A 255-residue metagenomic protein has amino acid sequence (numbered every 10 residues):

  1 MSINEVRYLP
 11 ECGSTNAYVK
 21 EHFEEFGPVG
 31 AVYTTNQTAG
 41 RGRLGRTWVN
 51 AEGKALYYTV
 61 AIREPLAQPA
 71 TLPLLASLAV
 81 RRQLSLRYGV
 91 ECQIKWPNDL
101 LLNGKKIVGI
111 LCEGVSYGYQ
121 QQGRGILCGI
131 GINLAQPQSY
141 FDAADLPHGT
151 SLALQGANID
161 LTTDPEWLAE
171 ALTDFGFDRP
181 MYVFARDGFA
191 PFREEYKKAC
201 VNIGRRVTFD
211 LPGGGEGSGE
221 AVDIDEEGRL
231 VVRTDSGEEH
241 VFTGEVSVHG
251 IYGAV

Functional and structural regions predicted by a protein language model:
M1-V90, K106-V108, V115-S116, A254-V255: N-terminal lobe of the biotin/lipoate ligase/transferase fold
R41-R46, K95, K197, R206: Basic side chains
P65-A67, L74-C92, L102-V255: Long, positively charged amphipathic alpha-helical accessory segments at protein N-termini or as interdomain linkers
